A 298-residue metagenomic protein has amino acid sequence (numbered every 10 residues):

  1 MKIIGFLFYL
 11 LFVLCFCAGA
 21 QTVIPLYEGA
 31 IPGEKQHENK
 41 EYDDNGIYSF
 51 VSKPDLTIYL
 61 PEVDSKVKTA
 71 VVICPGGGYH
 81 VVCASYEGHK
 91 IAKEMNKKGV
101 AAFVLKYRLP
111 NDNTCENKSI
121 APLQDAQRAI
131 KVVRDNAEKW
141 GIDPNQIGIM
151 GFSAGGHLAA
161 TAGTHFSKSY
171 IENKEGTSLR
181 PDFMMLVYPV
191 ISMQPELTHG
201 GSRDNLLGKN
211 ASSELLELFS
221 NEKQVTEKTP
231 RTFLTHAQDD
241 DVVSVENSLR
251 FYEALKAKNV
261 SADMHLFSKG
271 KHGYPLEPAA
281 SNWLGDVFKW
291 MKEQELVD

Functional and structural regions predicted by a protein language model:
M1-V23: Bacterial Sec-dependent N-terminal signal peptides
Q21-S65: N-terminal cap/lid segment of alpha/beta-hydrolase-fold proteins
D43, P189-Q224: Mobile cap/lid helix-loop segments that gate and shape the active-site cleft of serine hydrolases
V67-G76: Short beta-strand element of the alpha/beta-hydrolase
C83-S85, H89-A92, L105-P144, E277-A280: Catalytic nucleophile-loop/oxyanion-hole region of alpha/beta-hydrolase and closely related hydrolase-like folds
R128-T198, L216: Primarily recognizes the serine-hydrolase "nucleophile elbow" in alpha/beta-hydrolase and SGNH/GDSL folds
L234-H236, D240: Short beta-strand/loop motif that positions the catalytic acidic residue of the alpha/beta-hydrolase fold
V245-D298: C-terminal catalytic histidine-bearing segment of alpha/beta-hydrolase fold enzymes
